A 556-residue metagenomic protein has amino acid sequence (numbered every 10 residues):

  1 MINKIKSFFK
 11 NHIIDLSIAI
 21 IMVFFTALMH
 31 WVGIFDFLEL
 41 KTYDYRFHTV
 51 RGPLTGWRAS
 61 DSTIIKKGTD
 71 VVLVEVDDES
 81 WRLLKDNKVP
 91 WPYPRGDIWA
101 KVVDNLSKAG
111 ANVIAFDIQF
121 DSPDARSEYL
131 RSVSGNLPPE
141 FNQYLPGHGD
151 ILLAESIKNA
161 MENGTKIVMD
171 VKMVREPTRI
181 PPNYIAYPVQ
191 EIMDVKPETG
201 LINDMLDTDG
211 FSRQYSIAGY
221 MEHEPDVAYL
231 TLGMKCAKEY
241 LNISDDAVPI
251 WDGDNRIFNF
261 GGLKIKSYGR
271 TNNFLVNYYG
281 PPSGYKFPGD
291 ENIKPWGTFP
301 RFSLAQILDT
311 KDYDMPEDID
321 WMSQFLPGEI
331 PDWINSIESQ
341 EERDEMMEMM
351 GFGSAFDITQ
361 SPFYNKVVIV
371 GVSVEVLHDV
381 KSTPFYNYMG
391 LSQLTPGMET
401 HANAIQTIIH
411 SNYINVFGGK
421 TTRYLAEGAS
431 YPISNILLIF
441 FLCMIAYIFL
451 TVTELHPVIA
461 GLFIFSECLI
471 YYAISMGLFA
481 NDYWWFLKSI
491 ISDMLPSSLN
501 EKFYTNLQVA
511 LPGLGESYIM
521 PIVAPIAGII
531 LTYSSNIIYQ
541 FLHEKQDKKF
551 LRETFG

Functional and structural regions predicted by a protein language model:
I2-T271, L275, F363-E454: Non-transmembrane functional regions of envelope-associated proteins
V74, E342-S373: Extracellular/luminal Protease-associated
P295-G351: Long, low-complexity, polar/charged, intrinsically disordered or flexibly structured peripheral segments
C443-Y472, I538-Q546: Juxtamembrane interface at the cytosolic side of transmembrane helices
I474-W485: Juxtamembrane "helix-exit" motif on the non-cytosolic side of transmembrane helices
W484-P512: Membrane-interfacial helical/loop segments at transmembrane boundaries in membrane proteins
S489, P512-I526: Loop-to-transmembrane alpha-helix initiation sites
P521-G556: Regulatory cytosolic signal-relay segments
